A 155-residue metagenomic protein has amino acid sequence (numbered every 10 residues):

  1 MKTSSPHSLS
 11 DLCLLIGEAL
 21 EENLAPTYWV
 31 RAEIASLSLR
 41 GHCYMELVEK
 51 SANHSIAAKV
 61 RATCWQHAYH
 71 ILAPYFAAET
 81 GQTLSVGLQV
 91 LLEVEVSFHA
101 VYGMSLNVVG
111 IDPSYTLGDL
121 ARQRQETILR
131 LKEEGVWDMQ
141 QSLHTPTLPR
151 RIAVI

Functional and structural regions predicted by a protein language model:
M1-I155: Acidic, two-metal ion nucleic-acid-processing modules in DNA metabolism proteins
